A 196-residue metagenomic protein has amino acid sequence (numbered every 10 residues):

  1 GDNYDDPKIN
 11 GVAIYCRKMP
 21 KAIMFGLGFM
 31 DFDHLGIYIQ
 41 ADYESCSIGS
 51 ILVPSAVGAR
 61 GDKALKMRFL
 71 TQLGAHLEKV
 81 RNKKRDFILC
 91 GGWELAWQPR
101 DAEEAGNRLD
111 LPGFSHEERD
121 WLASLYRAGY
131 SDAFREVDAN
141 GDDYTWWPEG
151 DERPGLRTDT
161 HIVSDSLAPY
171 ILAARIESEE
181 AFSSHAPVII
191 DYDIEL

Functional and structural regions predicted by a protein language model:
G1-A56: Structured beta-strand-rich core segments of catalytic domains in phosphoester-bond hydrolases
D6-I23, E149-Y170: Conserved beta strand-loop-helix elements of the APE1-like EEP
R17, A41-E44, S164-D165, I190-E195: Active-site beta-strand termini and strand-to-loop segments that position acidic
L27-F29, V53-L70, G106-D110: Surface-exposed cleft-lining segments at the edges of enzyme active sites
L27-G28, D132-G141, A174-S178: Acidic carboxylate-rich catalytic motifs and surrounding loops in phosphoryl-/glycosyl-chemistry enzymes
F69-P154, T158: Metal-dependent phosphoesterases centered on the DNase I-like endonuclease/exonuclease/phosphatase
R175-L196: Surface polyanion/phosphate-binding segment centered on an Asp-His-Pro turn
